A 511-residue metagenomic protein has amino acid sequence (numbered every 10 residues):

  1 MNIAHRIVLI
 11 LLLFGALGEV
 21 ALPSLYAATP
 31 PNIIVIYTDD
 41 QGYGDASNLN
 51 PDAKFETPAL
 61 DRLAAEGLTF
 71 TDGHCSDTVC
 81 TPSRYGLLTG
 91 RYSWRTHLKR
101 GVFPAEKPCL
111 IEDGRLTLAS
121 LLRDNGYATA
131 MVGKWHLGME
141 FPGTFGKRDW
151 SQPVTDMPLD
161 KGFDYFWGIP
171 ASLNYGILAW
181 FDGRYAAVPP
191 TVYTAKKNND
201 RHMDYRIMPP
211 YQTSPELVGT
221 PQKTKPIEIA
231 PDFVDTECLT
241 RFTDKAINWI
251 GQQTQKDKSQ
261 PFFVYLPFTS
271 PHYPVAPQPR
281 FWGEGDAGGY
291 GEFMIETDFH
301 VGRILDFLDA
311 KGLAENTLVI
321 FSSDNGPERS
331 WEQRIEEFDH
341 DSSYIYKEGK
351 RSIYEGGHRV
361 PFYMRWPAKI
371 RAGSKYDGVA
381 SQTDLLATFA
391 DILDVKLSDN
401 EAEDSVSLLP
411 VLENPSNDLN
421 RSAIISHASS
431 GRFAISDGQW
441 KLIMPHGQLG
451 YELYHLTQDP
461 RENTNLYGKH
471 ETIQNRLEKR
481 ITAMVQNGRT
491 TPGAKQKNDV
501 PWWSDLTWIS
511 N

Functional and structural regions predicted by a protein language model:
L25-P31, T38, G42-Y43, T69 (+9 more regions): Long, internal low-complexity/basic segments
V35, G42-M131, L137-D149, F163 (+2 more regions): Active-site segment of extracytoplasmic enzymes that catalyze sulfate/phosphate-ester chemistry
L49-A53, T69-R91, M131-G143, I169-N174 (+5 more regions): Short, solvent-exposed turn/loop segments enriched in Gly/Ser/Thr/Pro and often Arg
D52-T57, H74-V79, A105-L116, K196-N198 (+9 more regions): A short beta-strand-to-alpha-helix junction
T144-L173, V188-P189, P327-I353, K369-S374 (+4 more regions): C-terminal cap/loop subdomain of S1 sulfatases and analogous C-terminal strand-loop tails that border
G176-I177, F181-A186, Y193, A246-E292 (+2 more regions): Active-site His/acidic residue clusters
E237-T254, Q278-T317, F338: A long, amphipathic alpha-helix that forms part of the scaffold/cap immediately adjacent to metal-dependent active
K258-F262, P267, E296-R334: Metal-dependent active-site segment of extracytoplasmic phospho-/sulfohydrolases and closely related
